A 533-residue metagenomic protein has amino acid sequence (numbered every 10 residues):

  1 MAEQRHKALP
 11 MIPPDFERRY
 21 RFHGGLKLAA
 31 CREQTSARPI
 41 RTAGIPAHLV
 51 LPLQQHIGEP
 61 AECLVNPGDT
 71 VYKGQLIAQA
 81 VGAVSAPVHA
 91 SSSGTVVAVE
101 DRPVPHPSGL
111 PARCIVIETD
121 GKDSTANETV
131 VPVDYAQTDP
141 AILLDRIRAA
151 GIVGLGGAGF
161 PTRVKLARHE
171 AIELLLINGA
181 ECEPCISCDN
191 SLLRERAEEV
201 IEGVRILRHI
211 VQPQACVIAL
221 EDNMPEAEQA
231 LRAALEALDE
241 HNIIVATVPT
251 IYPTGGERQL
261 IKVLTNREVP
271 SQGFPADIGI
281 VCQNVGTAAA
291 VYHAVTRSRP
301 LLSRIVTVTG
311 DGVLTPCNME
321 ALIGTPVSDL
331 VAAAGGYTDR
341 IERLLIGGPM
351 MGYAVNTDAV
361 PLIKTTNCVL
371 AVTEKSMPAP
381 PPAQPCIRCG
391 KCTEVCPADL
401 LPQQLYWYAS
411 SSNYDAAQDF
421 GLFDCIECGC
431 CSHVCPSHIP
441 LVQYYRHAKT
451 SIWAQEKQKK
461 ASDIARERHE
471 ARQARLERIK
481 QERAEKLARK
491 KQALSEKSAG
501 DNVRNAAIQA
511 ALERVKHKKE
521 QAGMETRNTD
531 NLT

Functional and structural regions predicted by a protein language model:
M1, T366-A383, T393, P397-A493: Ferredoxin-type iron-sulfur electron-transfer modules in oxidoreductases and energy-metabolism complexes
A2-L64: N-terminal, Lys/Arg-enriched amphipathic/low-complexity engagement segments that precede the first folded domain
N66-Q79, A98, H433: Short, well-structured beta-strand-loop connectors
G94-V96: Conserved hydrophobic positions within beta-strands
A98, P103-F160, P225: Acidic low-complexity segments
D123-A126, G154, L175-D189, G312: Gly-rich Lys/Arg/Thr-decorated short loops/hinges at beta-loop-alpha junctions or inter-strand turns that position
Q214-V327, A334-Y337: Hydrophobic alpha-helical positions that pack around
L494-T533: C-terminal amphipathic alpha-helical interaction region
